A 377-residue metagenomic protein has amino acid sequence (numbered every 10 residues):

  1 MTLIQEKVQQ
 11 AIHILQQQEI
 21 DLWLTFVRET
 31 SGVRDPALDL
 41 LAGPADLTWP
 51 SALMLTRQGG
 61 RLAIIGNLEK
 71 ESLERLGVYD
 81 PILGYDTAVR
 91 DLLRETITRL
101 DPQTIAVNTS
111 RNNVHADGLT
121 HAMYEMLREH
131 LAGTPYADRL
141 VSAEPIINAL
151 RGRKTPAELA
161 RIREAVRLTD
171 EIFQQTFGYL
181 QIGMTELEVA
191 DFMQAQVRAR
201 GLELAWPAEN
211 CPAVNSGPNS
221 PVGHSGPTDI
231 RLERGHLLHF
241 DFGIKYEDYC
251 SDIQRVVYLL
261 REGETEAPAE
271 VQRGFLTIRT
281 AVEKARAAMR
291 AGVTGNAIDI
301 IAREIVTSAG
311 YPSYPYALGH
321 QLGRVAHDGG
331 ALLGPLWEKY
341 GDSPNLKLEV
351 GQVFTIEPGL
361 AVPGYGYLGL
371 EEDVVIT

Functional and structural regions predicted by a protein language model:
M1-T377: Active-site neighborhoods and metal-handling regions in enzymes and metal-associated proteins
